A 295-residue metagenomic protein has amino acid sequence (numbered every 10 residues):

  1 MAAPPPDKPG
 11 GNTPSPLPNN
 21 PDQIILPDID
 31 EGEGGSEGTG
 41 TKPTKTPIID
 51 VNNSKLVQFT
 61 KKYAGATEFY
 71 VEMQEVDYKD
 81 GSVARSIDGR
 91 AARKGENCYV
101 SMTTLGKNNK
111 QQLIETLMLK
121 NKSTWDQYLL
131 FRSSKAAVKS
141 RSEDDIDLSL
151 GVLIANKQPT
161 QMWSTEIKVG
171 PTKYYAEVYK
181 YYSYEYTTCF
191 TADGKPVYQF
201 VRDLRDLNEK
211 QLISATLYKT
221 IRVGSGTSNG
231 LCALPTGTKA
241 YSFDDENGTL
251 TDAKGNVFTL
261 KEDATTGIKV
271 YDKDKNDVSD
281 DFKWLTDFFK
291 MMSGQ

Functional and structural regions predicted by a protein language model:
A2-C98, L231-Q295: N-terminal leader/targeting segments and the immediate start of mature chains
D28, M102-N108, L129-K135, Y179-Y184 (+4 more regions): Secondary-structure transition/turn motif
Y63-Y70, R90-Y99, M118-D126, G170-Y174 (+2 more regions): Short, solvent-exposed coil/turn segments at beta-strand boundaries
R85-V152, L207, L212: An acidic-aromatic
G95, K120-W125, D147, Q161-M162 (+2 more regions): A short, compositionally biased
T104-E115, T165-L250: Gly/Pro-enriched, hydrophobic low-complexity segments that function as extracytoplasmic propeptides/linkers
M118, L129-F131, S149-V152, T188-F190 (+2 more regions): Extended low-polarity, hydrophobic cluster-rich segments
S149-T172: Short acidic, Pro/Gly- and aromatic-enriched capping/linker segments at domain boundaries
